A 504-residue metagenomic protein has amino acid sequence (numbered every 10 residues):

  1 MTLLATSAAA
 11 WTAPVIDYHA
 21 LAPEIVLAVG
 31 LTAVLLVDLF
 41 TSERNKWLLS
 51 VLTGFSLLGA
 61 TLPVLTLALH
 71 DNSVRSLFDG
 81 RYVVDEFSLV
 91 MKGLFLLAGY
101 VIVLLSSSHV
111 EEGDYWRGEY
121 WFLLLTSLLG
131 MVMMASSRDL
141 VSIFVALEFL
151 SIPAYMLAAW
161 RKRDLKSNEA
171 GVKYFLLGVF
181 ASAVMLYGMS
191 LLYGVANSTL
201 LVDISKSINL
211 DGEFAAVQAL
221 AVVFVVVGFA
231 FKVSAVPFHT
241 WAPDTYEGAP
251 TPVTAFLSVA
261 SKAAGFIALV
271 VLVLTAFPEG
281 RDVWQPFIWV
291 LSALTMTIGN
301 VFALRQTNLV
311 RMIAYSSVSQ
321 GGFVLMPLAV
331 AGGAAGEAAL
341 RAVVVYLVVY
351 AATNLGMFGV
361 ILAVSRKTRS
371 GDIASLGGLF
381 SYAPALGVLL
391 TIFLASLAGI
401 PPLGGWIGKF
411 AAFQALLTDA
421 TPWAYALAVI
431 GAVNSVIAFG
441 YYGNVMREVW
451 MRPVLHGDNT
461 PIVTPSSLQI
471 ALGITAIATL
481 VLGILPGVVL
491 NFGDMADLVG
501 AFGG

Functional and structural regions predicted by a protein language model:
M1-G504: Alpha-helical transmembrane segments of multi-pass membrane proteins predominantly involved in bioenergetics
